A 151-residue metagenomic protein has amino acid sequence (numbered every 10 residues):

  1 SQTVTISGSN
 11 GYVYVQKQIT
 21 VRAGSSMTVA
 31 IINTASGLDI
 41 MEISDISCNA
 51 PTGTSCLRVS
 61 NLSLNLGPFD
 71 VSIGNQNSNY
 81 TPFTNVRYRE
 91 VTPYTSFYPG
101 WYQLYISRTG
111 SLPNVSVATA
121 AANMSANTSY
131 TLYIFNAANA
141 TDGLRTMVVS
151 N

Functional and structural regions predicted by a protein language model:
S1-N151: Intrinsically disordered, low-complexity polar regions and short flexible loop motifs
